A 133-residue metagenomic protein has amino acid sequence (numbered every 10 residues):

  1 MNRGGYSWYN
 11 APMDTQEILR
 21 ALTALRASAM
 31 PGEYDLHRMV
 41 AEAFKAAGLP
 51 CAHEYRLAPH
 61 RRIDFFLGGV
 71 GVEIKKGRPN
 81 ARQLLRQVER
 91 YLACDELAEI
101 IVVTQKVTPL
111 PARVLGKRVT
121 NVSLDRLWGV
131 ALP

Functional and structural regions predicted by a protein language model:
N2-P12, N121-P133: Non-catalytic C-terminal interaction segments of nucleic acid-processing enzymes
G5-R56: Acidic-basic catalytic patches of nuclease active cores, encompassing PD-(D/E)XK and other metal-cofactor nuclease
A41, V88-E89: Short amphipathic alpha-helical segments and helix-helix/interface helices
K45-L49, L67-V70, C94-A98, G116-K117: Short glycine/proline-enriched coil/turn segments at helix->beta-strand junctions
R56-G68: Catalytic centers of nucleases
A58-P59, L84-Q87: Amphipathic coiled-coil/heptad-repeat helices and related helical stalk/stem segments that mediate oligomerization
F65-R78, Y91: Conserved catalytic cores of phosphodiester-cleaving nucleases, focusing on short active-site segments
R78-Q83, L92-R126: Nucleic-acid nuclease catalytic cores
